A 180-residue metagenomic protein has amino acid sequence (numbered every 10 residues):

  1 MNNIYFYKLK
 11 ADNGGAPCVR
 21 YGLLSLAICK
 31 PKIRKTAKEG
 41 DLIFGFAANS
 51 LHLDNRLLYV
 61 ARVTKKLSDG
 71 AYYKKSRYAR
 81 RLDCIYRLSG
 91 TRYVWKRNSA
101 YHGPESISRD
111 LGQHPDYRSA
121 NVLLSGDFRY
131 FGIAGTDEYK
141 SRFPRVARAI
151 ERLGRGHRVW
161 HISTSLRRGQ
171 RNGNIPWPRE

Functional and structural regions predicted by a protein language model:
M1-A47, L51-L53: Short N-terminal edge-element motif at the start of the domain
N3, L57-Y59, G126: Residues that flank catalytic or metal-binding motifs in active/ligand-binding sites
N13, K30, D69-E180: Contiguous surface segments at macromolecular interaction interfaces
F46-H52, R56, G112-Q113, Y117-A120: Generic structural signal for short, flexible, solvent-exposed coil/loop and linker residues
S50-L51, L67-D69: Short, catalytically relevant binding-site loops at active-site mouths
N55-K66: Short beta-strand-centered aromatic/proline hotspots
